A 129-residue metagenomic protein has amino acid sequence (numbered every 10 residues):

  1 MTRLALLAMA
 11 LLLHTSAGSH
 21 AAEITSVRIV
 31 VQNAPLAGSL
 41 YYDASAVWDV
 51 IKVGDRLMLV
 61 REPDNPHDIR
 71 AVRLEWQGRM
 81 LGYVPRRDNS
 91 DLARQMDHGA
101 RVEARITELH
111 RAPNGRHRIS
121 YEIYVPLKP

Functional and structural regions predicted by a protein language model:
T2-L12, S16-P129: Conserved active-site motif detector
